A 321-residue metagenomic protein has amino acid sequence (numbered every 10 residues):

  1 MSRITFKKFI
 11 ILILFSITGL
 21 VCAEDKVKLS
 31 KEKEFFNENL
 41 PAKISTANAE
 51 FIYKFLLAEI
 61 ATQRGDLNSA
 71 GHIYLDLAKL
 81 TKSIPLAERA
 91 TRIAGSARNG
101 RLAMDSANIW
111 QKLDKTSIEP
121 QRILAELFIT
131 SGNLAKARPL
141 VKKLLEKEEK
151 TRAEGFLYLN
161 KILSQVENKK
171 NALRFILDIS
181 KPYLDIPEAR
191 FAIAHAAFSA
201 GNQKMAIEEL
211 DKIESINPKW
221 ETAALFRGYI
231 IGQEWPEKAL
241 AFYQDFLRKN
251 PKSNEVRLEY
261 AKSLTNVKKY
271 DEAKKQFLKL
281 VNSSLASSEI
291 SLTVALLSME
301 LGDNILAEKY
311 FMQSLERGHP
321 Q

Functional and structural regions predicted by a protein language model:
S2-I10: Bacterial N-terminal signal peptides that target proteins for export
I4-T5, A23-D25: Short, low-complexity interaction segments enriched in Ser/Thr/Pro/Gly
I11-L12, K309: Intrinsically disordered and other compositionally biased segments
L12-I13, R138: Intrinsically disordered, low-complexity segments enriched in polar/charged small residues
L14-C22: Hydrophobic h-region of N-terminal signal peptides that target proteins for export in Gram-negative bacteria
D25-L29, N39-D66, H72-Q321: Alpha-solenoid helical repeat scaffolds
K33-E34: Long, highly charged low-complexity segments
